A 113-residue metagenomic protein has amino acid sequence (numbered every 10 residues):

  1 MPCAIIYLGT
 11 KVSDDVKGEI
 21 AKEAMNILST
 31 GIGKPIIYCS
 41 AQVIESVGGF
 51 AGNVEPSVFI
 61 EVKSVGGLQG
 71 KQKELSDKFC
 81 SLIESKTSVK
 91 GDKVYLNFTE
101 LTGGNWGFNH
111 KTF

Functional and structural regions predicted by a protein language model:
M1-F113: Interaction-mediating elements
